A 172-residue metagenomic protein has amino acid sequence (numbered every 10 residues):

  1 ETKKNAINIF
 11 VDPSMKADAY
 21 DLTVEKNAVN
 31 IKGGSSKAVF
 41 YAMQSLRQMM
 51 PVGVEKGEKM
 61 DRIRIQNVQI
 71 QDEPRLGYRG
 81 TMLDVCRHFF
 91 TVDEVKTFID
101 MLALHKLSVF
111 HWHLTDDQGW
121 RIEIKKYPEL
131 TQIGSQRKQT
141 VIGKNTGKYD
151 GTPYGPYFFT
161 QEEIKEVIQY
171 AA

Functional and structural regions predicted by a protein language model:
E1, N8-M15, A103, L114-G119 (+3 more regions): Domain-wide signal for the mature, well-folded portions of proteins, strongly enriched in nucleus-encoded organellar
E1-L76: Contiguous, structured surface segment used for ligand recognition
K3, G77, K106-S108, K126: Short loop/turn motifs at secondary-structure junctions
G33, R79-V92, T146-Q161: The substrate-binding groove and active-site-proximal loops of carbohydrate-active enzymes, especially glycoside
V39-A42, L46, T91-F98, T160-E163 (+1 more regions): Stable alpha-helical elements in mature extracytoplasmic
L46-M49, M101, H105, I133 (+1 more regions): Structured segments of extracytoplasmic/periplasmic soluble domains in secreted or envelope-associated proteins
P74, Q118-A172: Aromatic- and acidic-residue-enriched carbohydrate-binding clefts of CAZyme catalytic domains
L83-D117, T160: A conserved hydrophobic secondary-structure block that centers on an alpha-helix together with its immediately flanking
